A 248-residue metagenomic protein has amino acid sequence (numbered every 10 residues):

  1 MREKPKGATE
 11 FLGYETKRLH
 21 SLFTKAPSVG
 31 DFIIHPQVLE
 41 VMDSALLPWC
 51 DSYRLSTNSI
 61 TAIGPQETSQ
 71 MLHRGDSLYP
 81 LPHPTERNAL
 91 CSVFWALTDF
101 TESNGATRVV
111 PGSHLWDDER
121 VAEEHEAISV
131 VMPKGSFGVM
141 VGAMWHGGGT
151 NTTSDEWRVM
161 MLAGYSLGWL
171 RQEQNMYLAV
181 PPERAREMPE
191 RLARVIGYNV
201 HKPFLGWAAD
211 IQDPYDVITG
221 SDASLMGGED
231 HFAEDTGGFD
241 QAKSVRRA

Functional and structural regions predicted by a protein language model:
M1-Y79: Non-heme Fe(II)-dependent double-stranded beta-helix
P36-E40, C91, P133: A structural signal for well-ordered alpha-helical segments within the folded catalytic domains of diverse enzymes
R54, R87-A89, D155-W157: A short, structural micro-pattern
R54-S56, R108-V109, V139-M140: A structural signal for short, well-ordered beta-strand segments and their strand-loop junctions that often border
T57-I60, V93-W95, M161-Y165: A structural signal for short, well-ordered beta-strand segments
T61, D99-F100, A143-M144: Short Ser/Thr-interspersed hydrophobic loop/turn segments at strand-loop and sheet-helix junctions that line or gate
E67-M132, L170-V180: Catalytic core of non-heme Fe(II) oxygenases with the double-stranded beta-helix
E119-V139, A143-M144, G149-A248: Conserved double-stranded beta-helix
